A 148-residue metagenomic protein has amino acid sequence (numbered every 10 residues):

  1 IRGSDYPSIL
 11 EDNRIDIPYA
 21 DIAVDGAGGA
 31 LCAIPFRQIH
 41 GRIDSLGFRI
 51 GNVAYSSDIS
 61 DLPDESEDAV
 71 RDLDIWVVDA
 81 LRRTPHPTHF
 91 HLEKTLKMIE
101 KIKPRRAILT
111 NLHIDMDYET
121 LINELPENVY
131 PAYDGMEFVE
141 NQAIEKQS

Functional and structural regions predicted by a protein language model:
I1-S56, I122-S148: Binuclear metal-dependent hydrolase catalytic cores
F36-H40, S57-D64, P87-F90: A general structural motif
A54-S57, I108-T110: Short, hydrophobic beta-strand segments that form beta-sheet elements in well-ordered domains
P63-I75, A80-S148: Binuclear metal-ion centers of metallo-dependent hydrolases, dominated by the metallo-beta-lactamase
